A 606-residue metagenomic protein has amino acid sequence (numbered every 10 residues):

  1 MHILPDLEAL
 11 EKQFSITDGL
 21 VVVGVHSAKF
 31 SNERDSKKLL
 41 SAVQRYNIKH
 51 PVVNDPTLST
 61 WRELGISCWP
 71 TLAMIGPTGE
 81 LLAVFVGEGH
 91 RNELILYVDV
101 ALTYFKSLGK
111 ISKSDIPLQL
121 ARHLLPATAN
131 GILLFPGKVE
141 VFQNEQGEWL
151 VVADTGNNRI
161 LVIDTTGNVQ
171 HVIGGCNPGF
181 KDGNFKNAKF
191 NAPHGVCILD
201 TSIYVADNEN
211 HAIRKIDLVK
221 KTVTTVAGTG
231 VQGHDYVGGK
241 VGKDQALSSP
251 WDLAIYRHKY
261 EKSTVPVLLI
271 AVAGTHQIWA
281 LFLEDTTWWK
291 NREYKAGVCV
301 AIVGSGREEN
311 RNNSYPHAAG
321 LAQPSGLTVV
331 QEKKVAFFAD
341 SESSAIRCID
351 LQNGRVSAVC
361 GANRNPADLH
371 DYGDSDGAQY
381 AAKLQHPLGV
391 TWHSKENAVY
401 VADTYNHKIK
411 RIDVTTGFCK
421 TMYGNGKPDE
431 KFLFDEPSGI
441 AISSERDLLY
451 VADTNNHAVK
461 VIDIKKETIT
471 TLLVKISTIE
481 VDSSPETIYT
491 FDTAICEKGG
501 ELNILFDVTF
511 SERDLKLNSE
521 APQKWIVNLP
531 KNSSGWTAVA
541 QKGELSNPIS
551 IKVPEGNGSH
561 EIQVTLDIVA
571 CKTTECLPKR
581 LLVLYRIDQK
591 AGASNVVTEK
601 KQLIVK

Functional and structural regions predicted by a protein language model:
H2-R45, P56-T60: Structural microenvironment flanking redox-active thiols in thiol-disulfide oxidoreductases
L39-W69, A73-I75: Short, internal strand/loop/helix patches that form the active-site neighborhood or redox-interaction surface
G76-G137, S477-P485: Thiol-/selenol-based redox modules, centered on thioredoxin-like and closely related oxidoreductase domains
S112-G137, G167-A192, T222-D252, W288-Q323 (+3 more regions): Gly/Pro-rich loop segments of beta-rich domains
V141-G147, I198-T201, I255-V265, V329-K333 (+2 more regions): Residue-level detector of Asp-centered blade-edge/turn motifs that repeat once per structural unit in beta-propeller
W149-G156, V205-N208, V265-G274, V330 (+5 more regions): Conserved beta-strand positions in repeat-built beta-propeller and related beta-rich domains
G167, K466-E467, L473-K606: Extracellular/lumen-exposed scaffold segments
V219, L281-E293, Q352-N353, K465-I469: Short loop/turn segments immediately following beta-strands, especially the blade-tip and inter-blade linker loops
